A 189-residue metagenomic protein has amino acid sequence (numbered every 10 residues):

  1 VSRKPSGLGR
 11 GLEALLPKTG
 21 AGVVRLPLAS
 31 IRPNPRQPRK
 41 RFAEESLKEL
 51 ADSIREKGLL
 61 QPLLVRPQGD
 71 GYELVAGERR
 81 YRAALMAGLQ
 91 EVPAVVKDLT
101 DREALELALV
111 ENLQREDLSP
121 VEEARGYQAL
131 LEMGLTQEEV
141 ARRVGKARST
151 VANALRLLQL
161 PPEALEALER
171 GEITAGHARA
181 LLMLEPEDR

Functional and structural regions predicted by a protein language model:
V1-K97, A108, L113-Q114: Short, charged/polar connector segments at secondary-structure boundaries
S2-G7, A14, P27, L118-R189: Amphipathic alpha-helical extensions and coiled-coil-like segments
G22, E56-L60, Q68-G69, G88-Q90 (+5 more regions): Short flexible coil/turn linkers enriched for glycine and charged/polar residues that connect secondary-structure
A76-R79, L105, E122, K146: A generic structural signal for residues located within well-ordered alpha-helices of large catalytic or ligand-binding
R82, E103, P162: Alpha-helical elements of the RecA-like P-loop NTPase motor core of helicases
E103-A104, T150: Short, well-ordered, mixed-charge alpha-helical segments that flank or form enzyme active sites
